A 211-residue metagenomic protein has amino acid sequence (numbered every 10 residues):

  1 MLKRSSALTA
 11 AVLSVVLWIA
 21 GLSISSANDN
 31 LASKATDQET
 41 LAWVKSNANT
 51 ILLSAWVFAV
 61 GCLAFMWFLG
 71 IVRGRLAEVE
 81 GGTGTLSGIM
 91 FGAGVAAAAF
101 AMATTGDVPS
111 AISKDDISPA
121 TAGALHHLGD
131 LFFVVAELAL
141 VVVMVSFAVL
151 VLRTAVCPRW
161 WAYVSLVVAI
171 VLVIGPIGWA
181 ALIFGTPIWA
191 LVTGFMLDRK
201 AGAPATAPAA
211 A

Functional and structural regions predicted by a protein language model:
M1-A211: Hydrophobic, aromatic-enriched alpha-helical segments typical of multi-pass transmembrane helices
